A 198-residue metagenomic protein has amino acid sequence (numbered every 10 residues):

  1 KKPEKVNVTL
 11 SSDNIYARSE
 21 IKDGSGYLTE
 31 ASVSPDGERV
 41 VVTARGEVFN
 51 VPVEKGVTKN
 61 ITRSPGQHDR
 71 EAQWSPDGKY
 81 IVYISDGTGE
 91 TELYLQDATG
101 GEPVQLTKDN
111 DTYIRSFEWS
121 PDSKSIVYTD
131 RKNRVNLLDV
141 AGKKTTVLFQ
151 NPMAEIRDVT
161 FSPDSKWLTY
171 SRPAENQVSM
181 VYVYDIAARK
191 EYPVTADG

Functional and structural regions predicted by a protein language model:
K1, S12-N14, G24, E38-E47 (+9 more regions): A flexible loop/linker signature enriched in serine peptidases of the S9 family
K2-E20, V33: Pro/Ala/Gly-rich low-complexity, hydrophilic intrinsically disordered segments
D23-S32: Signature of short aromatic-glycine-proline-rich micro-motifs recurring in repeat-based ectodomains
A31-E38, A72-Y80, F117-S125, V159-W167: Blade-terminus and WD-like Trp-Asp/Gly-His loop motifs, strongest in beta-propeller folds
P103-T107: Flexible, low-complexity junctional segments that flank or bridge functional domains
